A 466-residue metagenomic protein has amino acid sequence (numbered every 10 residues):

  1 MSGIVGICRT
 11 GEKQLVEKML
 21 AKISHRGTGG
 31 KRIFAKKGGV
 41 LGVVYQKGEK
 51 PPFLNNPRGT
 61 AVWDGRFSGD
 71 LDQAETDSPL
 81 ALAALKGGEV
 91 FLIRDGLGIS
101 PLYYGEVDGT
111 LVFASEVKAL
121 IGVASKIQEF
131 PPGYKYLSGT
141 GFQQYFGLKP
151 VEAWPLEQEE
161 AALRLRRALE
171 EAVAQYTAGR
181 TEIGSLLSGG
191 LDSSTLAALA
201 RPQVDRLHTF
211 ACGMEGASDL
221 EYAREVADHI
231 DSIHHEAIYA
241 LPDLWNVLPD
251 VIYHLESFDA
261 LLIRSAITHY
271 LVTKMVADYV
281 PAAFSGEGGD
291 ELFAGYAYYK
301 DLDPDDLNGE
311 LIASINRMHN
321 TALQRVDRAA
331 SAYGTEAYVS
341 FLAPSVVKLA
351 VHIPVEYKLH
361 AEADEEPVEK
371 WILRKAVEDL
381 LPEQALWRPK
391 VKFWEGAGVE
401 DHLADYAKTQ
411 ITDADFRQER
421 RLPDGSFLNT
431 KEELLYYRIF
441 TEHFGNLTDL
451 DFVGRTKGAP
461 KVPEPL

Functional and structural regions predicted by a protein language model:
M1-H254: Cysteine-centered catalytic environments shared across enzyme families
M1-I4, D278-S285, E291, P304-L466: Adenosyl-5′-phosphate
E12, D77, Q158-L165, L196 (+8 more regions): Hydrophobic (often cysteine-bearing) scaffold residues that line and stabilize catalytic clefts of nucleotide/cofactor
G38, P79, A266, S314 (+1 more regions): Short, motif-level signal for alpha-helix interfacial/capping segments enriched in acidic residues and aromatics/proline
R166, E170, A174, R201 (+8 more regions): Amphipathic, well-packed alpha-helical segments that form the structural scaffold of globular domains
E215-T273, Y298-G309, R328-S331, H352-A363 (+1 more regions): ATP-dependent adenylate-handling ligase core
A294-Y296: Short, solvent-exposed loop/turn and secondary-structure capping segments
